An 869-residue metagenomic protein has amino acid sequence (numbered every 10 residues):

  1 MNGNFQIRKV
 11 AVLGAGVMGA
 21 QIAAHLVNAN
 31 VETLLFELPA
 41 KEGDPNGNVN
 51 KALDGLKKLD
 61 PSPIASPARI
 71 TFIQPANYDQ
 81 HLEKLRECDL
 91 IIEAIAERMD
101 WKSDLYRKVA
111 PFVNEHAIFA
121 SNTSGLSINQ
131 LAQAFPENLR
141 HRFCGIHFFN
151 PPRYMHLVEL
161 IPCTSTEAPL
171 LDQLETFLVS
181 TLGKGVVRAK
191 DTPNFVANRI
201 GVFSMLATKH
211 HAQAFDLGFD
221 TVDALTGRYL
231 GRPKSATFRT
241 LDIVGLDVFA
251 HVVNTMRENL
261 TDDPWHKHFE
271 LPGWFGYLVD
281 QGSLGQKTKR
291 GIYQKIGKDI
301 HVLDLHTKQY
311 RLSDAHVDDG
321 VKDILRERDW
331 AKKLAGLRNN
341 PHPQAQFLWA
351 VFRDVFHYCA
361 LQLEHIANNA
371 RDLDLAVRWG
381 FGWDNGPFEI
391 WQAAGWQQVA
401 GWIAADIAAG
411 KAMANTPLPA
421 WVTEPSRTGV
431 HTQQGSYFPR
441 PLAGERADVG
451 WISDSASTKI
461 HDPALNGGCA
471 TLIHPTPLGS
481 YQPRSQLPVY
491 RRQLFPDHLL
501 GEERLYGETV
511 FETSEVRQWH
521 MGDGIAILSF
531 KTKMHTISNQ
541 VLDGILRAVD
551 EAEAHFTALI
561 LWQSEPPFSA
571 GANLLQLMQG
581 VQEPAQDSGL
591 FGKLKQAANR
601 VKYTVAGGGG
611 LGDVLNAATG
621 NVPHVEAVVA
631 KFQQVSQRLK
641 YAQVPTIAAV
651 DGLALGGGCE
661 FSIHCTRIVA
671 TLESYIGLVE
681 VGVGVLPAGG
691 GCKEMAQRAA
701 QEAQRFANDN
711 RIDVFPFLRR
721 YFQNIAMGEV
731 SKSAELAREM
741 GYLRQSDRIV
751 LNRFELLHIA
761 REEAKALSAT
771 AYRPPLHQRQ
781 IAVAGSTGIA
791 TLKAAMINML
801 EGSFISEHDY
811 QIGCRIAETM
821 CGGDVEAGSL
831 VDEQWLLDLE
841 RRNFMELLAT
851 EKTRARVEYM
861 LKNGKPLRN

Functional and structural regions predicted by a protein language model:
M1-D462, I473-T557, Q563-P566, L575-K631 (+6 more regions): N-terminal glycine-rich phosphate-binding loop for ADP-containing cofactors
L465-N466: Short linear segments in intrinsically disordered or otherwise low-structure-confidence regions
C659: Short glycine/serine-rich donor-binding loops of glycosyltransferases
